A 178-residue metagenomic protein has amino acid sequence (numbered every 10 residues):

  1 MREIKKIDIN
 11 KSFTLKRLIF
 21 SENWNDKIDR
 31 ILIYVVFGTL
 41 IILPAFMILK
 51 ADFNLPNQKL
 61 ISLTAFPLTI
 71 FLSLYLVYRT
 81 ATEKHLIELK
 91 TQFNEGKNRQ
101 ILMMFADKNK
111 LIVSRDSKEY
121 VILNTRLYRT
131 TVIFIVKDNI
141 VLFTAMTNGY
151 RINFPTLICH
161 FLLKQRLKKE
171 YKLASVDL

Functional and structural regions predicted by a protein language model:
R2-L178: Ser/Thr-rich, low-complexity intrinsically disordered terminal regions
